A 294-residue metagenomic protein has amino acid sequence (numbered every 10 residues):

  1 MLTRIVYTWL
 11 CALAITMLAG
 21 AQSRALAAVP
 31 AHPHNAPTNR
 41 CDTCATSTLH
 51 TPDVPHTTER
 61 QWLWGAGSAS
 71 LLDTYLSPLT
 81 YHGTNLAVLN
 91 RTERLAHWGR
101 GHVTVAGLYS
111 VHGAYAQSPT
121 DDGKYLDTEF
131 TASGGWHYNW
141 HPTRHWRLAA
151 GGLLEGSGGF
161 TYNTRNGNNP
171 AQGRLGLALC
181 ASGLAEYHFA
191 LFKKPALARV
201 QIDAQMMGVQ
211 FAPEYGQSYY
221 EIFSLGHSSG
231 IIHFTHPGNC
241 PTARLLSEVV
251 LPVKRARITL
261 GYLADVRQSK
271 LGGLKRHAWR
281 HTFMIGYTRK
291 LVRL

Functional and structural regions predicted by a protein language model:
Q22-A106, V292: Short glycine/proline- and aromatic-enriched beta-strand/turn motifs that initiate or cap beta-hairpins
H56-W62, G99-G107, R144-G152, F192-V200 (+2 more regions): Outer-envelope beta-barrel architecture signal
R60, T80-V88, K124-A132, W146 (+3 more regions): Residues that define the transmembrane beta-barrel architecture of outer-membrane proteins
A66-T74, Y109-Q117, L154-Y162, Y187-F189 (+4 more regions): Transmembrane beta-strands of outer-membrane beta-barrel pores
D73-Y81, A116-K124, N166-G173, I231-T235 (+2 more regions): Extracellular loop and loop/strand-boundary signature of outer-membrane beta-barrel proteins
V88-W98, A132-Y138, G152, A181-Y187 (+3 more regions): Residues on the lipid-exposed face of transmembrane beta-strands in outer-membrane beta-barrel proteins
G101-Y162, G173-F192: Gram-negative (and chloroplast) outer-membrane scaffold detector with strong preference for beta-barrel transmembrane
N168-R255: Outer-membrane beta-barrel transmembrane domain signature
